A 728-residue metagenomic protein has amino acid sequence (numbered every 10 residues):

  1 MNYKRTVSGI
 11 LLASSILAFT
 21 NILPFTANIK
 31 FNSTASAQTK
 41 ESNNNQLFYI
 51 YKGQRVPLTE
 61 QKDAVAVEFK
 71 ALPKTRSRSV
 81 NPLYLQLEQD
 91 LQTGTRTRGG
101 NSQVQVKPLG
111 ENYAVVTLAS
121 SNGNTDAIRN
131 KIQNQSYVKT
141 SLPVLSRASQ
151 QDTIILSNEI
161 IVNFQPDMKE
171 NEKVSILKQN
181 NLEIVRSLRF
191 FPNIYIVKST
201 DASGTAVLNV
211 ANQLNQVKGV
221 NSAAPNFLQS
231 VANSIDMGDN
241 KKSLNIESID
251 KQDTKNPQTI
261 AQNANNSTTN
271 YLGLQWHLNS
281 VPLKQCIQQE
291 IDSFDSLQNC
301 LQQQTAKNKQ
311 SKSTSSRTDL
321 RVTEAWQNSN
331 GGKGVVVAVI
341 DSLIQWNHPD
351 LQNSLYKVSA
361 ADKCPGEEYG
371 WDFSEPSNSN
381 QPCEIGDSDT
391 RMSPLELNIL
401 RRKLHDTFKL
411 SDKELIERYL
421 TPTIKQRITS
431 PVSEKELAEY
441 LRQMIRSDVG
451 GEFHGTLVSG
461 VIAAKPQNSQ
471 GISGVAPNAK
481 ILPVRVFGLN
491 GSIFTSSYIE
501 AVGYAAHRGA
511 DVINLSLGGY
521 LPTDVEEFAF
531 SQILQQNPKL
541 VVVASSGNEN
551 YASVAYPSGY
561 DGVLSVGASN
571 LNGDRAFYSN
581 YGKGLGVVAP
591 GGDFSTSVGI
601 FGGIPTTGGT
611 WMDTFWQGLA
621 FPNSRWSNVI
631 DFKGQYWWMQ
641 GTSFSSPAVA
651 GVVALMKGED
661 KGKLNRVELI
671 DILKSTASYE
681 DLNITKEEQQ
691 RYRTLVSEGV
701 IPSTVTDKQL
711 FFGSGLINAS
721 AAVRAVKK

Functional and structural regions predicted by a protein language model:
N2-P24: Sec-dependent N-terminal signal peptides
L23-A127: Charge-rich, low-complexity segments
G94-K312, D350-Q352, Y356-V358: Autoinhibitory propeptides
I160-N163, R186-S187, I196, S222-A224 (+13 more regions): Structural recognition of the beta-strand scaffold that forms the well-ordered cores of secreted hydrolase catalytic
N265-N478, R508, I600-G634, E680-E687: Active-site core segment of subtilase-fold serine proteases
G331-K333, T421, K425-T456, K465 (+5 more regions): Substrate-binding/access-modulating region of protease and related hydrolase catalytic domains
S497, A506-D524, L540, V563 (+3 more regions): C-terminal subdomain of the subtilisin-like protease fold in secreted/lumenal serine endopeptidases
A555-L655: Extracellular S/T/G-rich loop segment that most often corresponds to the catalytic His/Ser-adjacent loop
